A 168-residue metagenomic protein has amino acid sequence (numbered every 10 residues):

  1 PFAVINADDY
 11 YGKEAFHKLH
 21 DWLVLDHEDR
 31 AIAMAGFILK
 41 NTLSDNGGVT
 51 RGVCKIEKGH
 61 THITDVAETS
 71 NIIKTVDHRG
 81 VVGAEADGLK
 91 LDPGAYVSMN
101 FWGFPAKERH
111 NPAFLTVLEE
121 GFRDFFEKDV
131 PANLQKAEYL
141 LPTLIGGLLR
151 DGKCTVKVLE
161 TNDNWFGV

Functional and structural regions predicted by a protein language model:
P1, E14-H17, Y139, T143: Short, contiguous clusters of charged residues that form electrostatic/catalytic patches at enzyme active sites, used
F2-Y10: Short beta-strand-to-loop acidic/aromatic patch adjacent to the donor-nucleotide binding site
K13-W102, P112-L115: Conserved core of the sugar-phosphate nucleotidyltransferase
V49-R51, T143, K153, D163: Short beta-strand-initiation
K107-N111: Short, compositionally biased segments
E119, R123, E127-K157: A C-terminal functional module that forms or caps the active site or interfaces directly with catalytic machinery
E160: ATP/nucleoside-binding phosphotransfer catalytic cores, i.e., glycine-rich phosphate-binding loops
N164-V168: Glycine-rich phosphate/pyrophosphate-binding beta-alpha loops
